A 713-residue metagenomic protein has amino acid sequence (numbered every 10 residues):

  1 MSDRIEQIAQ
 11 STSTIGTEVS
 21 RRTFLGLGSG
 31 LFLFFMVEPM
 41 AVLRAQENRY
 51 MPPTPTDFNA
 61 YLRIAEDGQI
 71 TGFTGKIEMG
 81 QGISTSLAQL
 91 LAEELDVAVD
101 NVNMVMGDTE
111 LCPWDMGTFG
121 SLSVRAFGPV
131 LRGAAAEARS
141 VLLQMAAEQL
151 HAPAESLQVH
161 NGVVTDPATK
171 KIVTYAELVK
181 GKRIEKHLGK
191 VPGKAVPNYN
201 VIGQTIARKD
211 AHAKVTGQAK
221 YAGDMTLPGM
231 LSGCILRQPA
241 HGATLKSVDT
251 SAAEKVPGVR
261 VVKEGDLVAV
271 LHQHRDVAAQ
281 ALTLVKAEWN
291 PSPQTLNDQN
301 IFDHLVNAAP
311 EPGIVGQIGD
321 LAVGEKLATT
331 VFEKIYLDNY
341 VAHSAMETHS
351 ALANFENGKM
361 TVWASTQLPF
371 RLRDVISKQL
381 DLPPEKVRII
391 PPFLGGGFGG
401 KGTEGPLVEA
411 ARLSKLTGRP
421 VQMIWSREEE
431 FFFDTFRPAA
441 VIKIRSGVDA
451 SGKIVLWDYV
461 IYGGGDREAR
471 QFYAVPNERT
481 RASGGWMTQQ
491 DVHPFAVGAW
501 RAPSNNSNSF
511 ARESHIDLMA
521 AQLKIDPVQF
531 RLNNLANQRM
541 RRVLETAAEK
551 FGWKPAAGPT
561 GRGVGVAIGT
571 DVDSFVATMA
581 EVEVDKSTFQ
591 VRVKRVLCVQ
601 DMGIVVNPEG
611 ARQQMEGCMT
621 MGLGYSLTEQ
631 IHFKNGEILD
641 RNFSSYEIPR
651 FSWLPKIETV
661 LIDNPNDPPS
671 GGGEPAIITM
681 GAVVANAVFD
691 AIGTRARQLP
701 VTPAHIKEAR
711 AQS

Functional and structural regions predicted by a protein language model:
M1-V19: N-terminal secretory signal peptides
D3, L122-F127, K180-D224, G313-A351 (+3 more regions): Glycine-rich loop/linker segments at domain edges
V19-V37, F530: N-terminal export leaders
Q46-L90, A219, M225, K326-L380 (+3 more regions): Conserved beta-alpha junction segments in alpha/beta enzyme cores
S84, Q89, D374, F393 (+2 more regions): Thiamine diphosphate
A92-W114, T118, L143-V173, S247 (+7 more regions): C-terminal catalytic domains of large/alpha subunits in multi-subunit enzymes
G128-A207, T250, V256-T329, F393 (+6 more regions): Molybdopterin (Moco) oxidoreductase catalytic core of the xanthine/aldehyde oxidoreductase family
M230-P239: Short glycine-/aliphatic-rich beta-strand segments at the starts of folded cytosolic domains
